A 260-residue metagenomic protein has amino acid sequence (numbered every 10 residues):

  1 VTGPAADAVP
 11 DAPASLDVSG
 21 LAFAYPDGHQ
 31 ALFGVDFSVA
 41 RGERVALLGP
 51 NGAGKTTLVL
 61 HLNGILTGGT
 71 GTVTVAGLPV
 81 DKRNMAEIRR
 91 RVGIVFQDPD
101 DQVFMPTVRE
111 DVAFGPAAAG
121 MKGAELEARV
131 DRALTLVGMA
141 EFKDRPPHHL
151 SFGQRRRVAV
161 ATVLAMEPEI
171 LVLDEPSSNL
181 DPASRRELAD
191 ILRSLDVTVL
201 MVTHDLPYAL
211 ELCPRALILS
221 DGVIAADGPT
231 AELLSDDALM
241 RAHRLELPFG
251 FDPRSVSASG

Functional and structural regions predicted by a protein language model:
L48-P50: The feature captures the beta-strand-to-loop junction immediately N-terminal to the Walker
N63: Helix-to-loop junction immediately C-terminal to a conserved catalytic motif
G71-P79, I88: Conserved ABC transporter NBD signature motif
A124-F142: Conserved ABC ATPase "signature" region
P146-L150, Q154: Conserved ABC ATPase signature
L171-D174: Catalytic Walker B motif of ABC-type/P-loop ATPase nucleotide-binding domains
V223-L245: Conserved beta-strand-loop-alpha-helix hinge in the C-terminal portion of ABC ATPase nucleotide-binding domains
